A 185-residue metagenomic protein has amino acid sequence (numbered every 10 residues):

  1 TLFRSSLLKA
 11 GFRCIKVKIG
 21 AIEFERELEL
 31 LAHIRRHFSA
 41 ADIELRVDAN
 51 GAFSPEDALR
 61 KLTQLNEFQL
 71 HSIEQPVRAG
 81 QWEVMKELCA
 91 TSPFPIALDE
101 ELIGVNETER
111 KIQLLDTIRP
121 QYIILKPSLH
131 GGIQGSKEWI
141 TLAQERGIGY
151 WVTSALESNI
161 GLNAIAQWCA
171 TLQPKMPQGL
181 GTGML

Functional and structural regions predicted by a protein language model:
T1-F3, L185: Accessible peptide chain termini
F3-S92: Metal-dependent enolase-superfamily TIM-barrel catalytic cores that perform enediolate-based chemistry
G80-L185: Shared catalytic-loop signature of beta/alpha-barrel
